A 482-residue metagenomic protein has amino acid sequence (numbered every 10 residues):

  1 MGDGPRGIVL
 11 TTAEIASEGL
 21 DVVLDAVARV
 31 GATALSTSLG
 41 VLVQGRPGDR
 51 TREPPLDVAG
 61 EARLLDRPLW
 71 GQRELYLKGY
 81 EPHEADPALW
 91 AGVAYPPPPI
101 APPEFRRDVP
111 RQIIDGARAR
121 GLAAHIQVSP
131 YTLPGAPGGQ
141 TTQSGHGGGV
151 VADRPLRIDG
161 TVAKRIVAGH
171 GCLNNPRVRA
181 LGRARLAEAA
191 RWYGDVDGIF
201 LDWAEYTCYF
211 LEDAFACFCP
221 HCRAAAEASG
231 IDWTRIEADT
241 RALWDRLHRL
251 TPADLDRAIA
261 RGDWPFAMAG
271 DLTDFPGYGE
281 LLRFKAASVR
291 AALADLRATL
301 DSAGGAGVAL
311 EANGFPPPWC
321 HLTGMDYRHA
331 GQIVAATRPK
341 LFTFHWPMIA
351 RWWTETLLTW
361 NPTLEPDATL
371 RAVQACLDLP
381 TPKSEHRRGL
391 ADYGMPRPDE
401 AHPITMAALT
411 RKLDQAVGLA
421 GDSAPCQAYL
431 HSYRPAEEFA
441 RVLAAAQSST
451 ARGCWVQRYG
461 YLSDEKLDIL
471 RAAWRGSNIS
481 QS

Functional and structural regions predicted by a protein language model:
R6, L10-T11, Y80-D115, A123-G194 (+2 more regions): Active-site-adjacent "subsite" loops/lids of carbohydrate-active enzymes
V9, A123-G135, F200-A204, W233-G262 (+2 more regions): Aromatic-lined carbohydrate-recognition surfaces of secreted/lumenal glycan-active proteins
E14-A28, V178-A190, P318-G331, A436-Q447: Short, acidic/polar
A32, S36-P103: Aromatic-lined carbohydrate-binding/catalytic grooves of carbohydrate-active enzymes
S38-G45, V334-W352, D378-D392, P396-S477: Substrate-binding cleft of secreted/luminal carbohydrate-active enzymes
G45-L75, T132-R165, W203-A269, G331 (+1 more regions): Aromatic- and acidic-residue-enriched segments that line the glycan-binding/catalytic groove of carbohydrate-active
T132-S144, C208-F210, A306-I349, R434-A451 (+2 more regions): Substrate-binding cleft/loops of secretory-pathway carbohydrate-active enzymes
D202, E237, R241-Y278, M325-R397 (+2 more regions): Aromatic- and acid-rich polysaccharide-binding/catalytic face of secreted or lumenal carbohydrate-active enzymes
